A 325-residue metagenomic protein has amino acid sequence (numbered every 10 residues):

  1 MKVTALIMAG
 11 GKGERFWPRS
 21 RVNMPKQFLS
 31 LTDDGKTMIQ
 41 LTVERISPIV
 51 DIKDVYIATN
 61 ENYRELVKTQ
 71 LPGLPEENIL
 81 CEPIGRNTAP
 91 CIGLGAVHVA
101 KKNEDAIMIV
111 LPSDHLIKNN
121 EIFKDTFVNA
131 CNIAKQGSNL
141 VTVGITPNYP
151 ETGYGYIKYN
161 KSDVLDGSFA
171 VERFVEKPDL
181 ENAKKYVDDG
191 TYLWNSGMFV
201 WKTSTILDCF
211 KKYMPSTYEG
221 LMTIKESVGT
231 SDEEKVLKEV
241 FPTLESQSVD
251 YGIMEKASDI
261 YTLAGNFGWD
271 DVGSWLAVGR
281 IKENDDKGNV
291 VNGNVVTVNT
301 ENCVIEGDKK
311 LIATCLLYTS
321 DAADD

Functional and structural regions predicted by a protein language model:
M1, T203-D321: Left-handed beta-helix
M1-I7, R15-V22, D33-P112, L116-V128: Conserved N-terminal catalytic core of the sugar/cofactor nucleotidyltransferase
M1-V3, I52-K53, P75-E76, N103-A106 (+6 more regions): Short coil/turn connectors at secondary-structure junctions
K2, E181-K185, G252: ER/Golgi luminal nucleotide-sugar-dependent glycosyltransferases, focusing on the catalytic module
I57, L80-C81, V110, V141-I145 (+2 more regions): General beta-strand structural signal in soluble alpha/beta enzymes
G85-P90, Y149-E151, L180-N182, W269-D270: A short acidic, often aromatic-flanked loop/helix-cap motif at beta-alpha or helix-coil junctions that lines enzyme
N120-F241, Y261: Conserved core of the sugar-phosphate nucleotidyltransferase
